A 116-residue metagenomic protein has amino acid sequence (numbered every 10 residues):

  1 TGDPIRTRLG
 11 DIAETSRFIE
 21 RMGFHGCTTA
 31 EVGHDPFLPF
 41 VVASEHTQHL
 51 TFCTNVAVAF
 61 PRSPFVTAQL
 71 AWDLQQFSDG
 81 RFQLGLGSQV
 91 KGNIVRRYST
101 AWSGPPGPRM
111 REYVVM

Functional and structural regions predicted by a protein language model:
T1-C53: N-terminal beta1-alpha1-beta2 module of alpha/beta enzyme domains
T1-I5, L9, P64-M116: Flexible, glycine-rich active-site loops centered on histidine and acidic residues that chelate a metal or position
F24, N55, Y98-W102: Short amphipathic alpha-helical segments at helix-loop
G33-D35, V58-F60, S88-G92: Active-site-proximal loop/turn and secondary-structure-junction residues that shape catalytic pockets, frequently
L38, A57-P61, S103: Generic, ordered loop/turn and secondary-structure boundary motif
T51-A57, Q83-G87: A short, GP-enriched loop/loop-strand-helix hinge that lies immediately N-terminal to, or at the N-terminal rim
C53-V58, R62, Q69: Glycine-rich, N-terminal phosphate-binding loop and its surrounding beta-alpha-beta segment
